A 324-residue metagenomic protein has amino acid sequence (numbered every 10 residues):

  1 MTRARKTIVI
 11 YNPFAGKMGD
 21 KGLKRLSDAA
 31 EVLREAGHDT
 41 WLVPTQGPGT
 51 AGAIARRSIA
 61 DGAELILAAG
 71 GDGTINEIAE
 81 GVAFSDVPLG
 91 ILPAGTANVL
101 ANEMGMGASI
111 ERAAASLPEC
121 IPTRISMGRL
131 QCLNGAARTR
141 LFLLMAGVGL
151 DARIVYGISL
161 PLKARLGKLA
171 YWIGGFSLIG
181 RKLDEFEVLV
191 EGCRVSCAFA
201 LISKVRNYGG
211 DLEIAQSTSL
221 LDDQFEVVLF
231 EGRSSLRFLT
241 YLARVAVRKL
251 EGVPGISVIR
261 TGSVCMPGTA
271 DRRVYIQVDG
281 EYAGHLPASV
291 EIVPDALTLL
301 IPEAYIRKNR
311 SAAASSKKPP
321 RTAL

Functional and structural regions predicted by a protein language model:
M1-I66, N76, I306, A314-L324: ATP/NTP phosphate-donor binding region
I10, F14, S27, R34-A36 (+3 more regions): Catalytic core of DAGKc-family lipid kinases
D20, R194, S219, L229-L324: ATP/nucleoside-binding phosphotransfer catalytic cores, i.e., glycine-rich phosphate-binding loops
A68-D72: N-terminal glycine-rich "phosphate-gripper" loop used for MgATP/nucleotide binding and carboxylate activation
T74-V87: Short Gly/Thr/Asp-enriched flexible loops that form oxyanion-binding sites at enzyme active sites
T139-G147, R153, V195-S203, Y208-G209 (+4 more regions): Short hydrophobic-aromatic micro-motifs
L162-A170, Q216-R237: Gly/Ser/Thr-rich active-site loops/lids in small-molecule metabolic enzymes that frequently grip phosphoryl groups
G180-Q224: Oxyanion-binding "anion nests"
